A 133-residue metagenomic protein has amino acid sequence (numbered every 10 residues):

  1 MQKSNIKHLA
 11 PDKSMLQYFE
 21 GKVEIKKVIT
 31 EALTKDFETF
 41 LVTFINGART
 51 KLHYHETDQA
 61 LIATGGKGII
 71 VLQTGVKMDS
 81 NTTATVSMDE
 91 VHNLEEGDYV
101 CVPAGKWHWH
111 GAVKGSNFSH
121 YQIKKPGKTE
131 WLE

Functional and structural regions predicted by a protein language model:
M1-F37, E130-E133: A short, N-terminal "cap"/entry segment at the start of jelly-roll beta-barrel domains of the cupin/DSBH fold
E24, E38-E56, A104: Conserved short histidine dyad/triad with adjacent acidic residue
T30-E31, T50-H55, H92, G111-A112 (+1 more regions): Short histidine-centered beta-strand/loop micro-motifs that create catalytic or ligand/metal-coordination sites
L41-I45, H55-V76, I123: Short, conserved beta-strand element in jelly-roll/cupin
A48-K51, I69, D98-V100, A104-H110: Histidine-centered metal-chelating micro-motifs
A60, G115-E133: A short hydrophobic beta-strand segment most commonly corresponding to one strand of the jelly-roll/cupin
G75-G105: Short acidic-glycine-tyrosine-enriched beta hairpin
